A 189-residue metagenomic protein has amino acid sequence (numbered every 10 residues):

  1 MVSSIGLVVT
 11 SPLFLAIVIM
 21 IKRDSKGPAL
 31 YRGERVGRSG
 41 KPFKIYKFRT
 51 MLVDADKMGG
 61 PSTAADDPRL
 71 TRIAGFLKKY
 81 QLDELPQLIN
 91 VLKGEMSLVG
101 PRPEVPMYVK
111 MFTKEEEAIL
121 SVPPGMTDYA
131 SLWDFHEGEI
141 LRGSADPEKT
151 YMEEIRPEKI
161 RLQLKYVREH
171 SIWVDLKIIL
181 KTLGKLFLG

Functional and structural regions predicted by a protein language model:
M1-V53, Y166-G189: A hydrophobic, helix-centered structural microdomain
S3, Y31, T71-G75, M107 (+1 more regions): Positions in alpha-helical segments
A16-I19, E34, Y108-V109, T113-S121 (+1 more regions): Intrinsically disordered, low-complexity boundary segments flanking structured domains
K22-R23, K79, V91, F135: Conserved catalytic core of Hanks-type protein kinase domains
Y31-R69, Y129-R156: Short, glycine-rich, amphipathic interfacial segments at transmembrane boundaries or analogous
A64-Y129, K177-I179: A short, structured surface patch at a secondary-structure boundary
S121-G189: C-terminal terminal-structure detector
